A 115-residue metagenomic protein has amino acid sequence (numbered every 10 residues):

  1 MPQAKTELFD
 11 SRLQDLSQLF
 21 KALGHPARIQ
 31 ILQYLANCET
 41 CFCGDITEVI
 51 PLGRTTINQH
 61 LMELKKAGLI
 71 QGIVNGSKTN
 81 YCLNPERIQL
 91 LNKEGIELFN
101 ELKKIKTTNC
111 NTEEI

Functional and structural regions predicted by a protein language model:
M1-L16, N37, P85-I115: Amphipathic alpha-helical dimerization/coiled-coil segments that flank or bridge DNA-binding/regulatory modules
Q14-G53, N75-R87: N-terminal helix-turn-helix DNA-binding core of bacterial DNA-binding proteins
I29, E63-L64: Alpha-helical and His/Cys-centered functional microenvironments
E48, K65-K66: Alpha-helical residues within the helix-turn-helix
H60: Residues within the DNA-recognition helix of helix-turn-helix
A67, N80, I105-T108: Residue-level detector of intrinsically disordered/flexible regions characterized by low predicted structural confidence
